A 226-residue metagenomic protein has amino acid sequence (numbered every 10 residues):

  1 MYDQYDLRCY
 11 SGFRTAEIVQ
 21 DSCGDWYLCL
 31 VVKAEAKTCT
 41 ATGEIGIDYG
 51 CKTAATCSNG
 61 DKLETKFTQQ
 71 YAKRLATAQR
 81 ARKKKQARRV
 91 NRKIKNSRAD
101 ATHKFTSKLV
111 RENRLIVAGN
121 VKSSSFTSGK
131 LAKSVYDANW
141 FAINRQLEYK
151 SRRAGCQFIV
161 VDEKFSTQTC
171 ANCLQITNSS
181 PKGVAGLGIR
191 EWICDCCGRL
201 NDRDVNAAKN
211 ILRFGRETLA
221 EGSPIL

Functional and structural regions predicted by a protein language model:
M1-D21: Acidic carboxylate diad motif detector
C9, Q20-L226: Positively charged, helix-rich recognition surfaces that bind polyanionic ligands
